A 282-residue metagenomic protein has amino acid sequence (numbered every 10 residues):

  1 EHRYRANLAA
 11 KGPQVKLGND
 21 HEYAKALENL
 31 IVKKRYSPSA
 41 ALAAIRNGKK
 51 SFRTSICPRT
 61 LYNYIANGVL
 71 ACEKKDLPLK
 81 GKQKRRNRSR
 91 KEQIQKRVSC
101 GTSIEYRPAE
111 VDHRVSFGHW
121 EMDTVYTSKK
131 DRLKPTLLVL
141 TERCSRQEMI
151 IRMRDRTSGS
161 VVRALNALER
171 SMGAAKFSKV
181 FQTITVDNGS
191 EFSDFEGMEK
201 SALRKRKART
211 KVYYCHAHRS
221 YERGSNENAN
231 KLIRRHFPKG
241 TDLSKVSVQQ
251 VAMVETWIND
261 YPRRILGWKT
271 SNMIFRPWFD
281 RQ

Functional and structural regions predicted by a protein language model:
E1-K33: Short, basic alpha-helical/linker "hinge" immediately adjacent to a nucleic-acid-recognition surface
H21-K34, I45, R170, G189 (+3 more regions): Charged alpha-helix within mobile-element recombinases
L27, A41, L61, D123 (+6 more regions): Mobile genetic element proteins and their domesticated derivatives, centered on retroelements and DNA transposons
P38-F52: DNA-recognition alpha helix
R53-D112: Basic, flexible linker segments flanking DNA-binding modules in nucleic acid-interacting mobile-element proteins
Y106-M149: An active-site-proximal beta-strand-loop segment
K130-L133, I150-A175: Active-site beta-loop-alpha junctions of metal-dependent nucleic acid enzymes, especially the RNase H-like/DDE
A175-D194, H216-H218: Acidic/histidine-rich, metal-coordinating catalytic segments
